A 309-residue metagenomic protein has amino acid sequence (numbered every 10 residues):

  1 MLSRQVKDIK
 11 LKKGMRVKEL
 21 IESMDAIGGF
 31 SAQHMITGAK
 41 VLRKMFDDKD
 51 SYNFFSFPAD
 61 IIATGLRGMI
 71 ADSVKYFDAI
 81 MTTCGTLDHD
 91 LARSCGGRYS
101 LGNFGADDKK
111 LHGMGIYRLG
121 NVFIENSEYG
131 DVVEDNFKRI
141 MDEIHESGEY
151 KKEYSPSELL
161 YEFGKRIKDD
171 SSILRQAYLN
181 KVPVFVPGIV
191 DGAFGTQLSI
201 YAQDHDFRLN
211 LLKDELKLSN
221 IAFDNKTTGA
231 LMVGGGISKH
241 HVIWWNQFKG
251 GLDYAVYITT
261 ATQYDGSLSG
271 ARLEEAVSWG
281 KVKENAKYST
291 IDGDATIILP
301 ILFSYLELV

Functional and structural regions predicted by a protein language model:
M1-V6, E19-E22, F30-Q33, T227 (+1 more regions): C-terminal functional extensions of proteins
I9-D50: N-terminal, Lys/Arg-enriched amphipathic/low-complexity engagement segments that precede the first folded domain
A39-Y52, A177-Y178, I221-T227: Glycine-rich phosphate/diphosphate-binding loops that line cofactor/substrate pockets in enzymes
Y52-P58, I80-C84, A230-L231, V256: Short glycine-rich or small-residue beta-strand-to-loop segments that form or flank ligand, phosphate, metal/Fe-S
F57-R67, G85-H89, I167, V190-G192 (+1 more regions): Gly/Ser/Thr-rich loops at beta-strand to alpha-helix junctions that form or flank small-molecule/cofactor-binding
I70-V133: A generic, well-ordered mixed alpha/beta core segment in the N-terminal half of proteins
K110-A193: Ligand-binding beta-strand-loop-alpha-helix segment within the catalytic cores of soluble metabolic enzymes
P187-G229: Active-site rim loops that border cofactor/substrate pockets in soluble metabolic enzymes
